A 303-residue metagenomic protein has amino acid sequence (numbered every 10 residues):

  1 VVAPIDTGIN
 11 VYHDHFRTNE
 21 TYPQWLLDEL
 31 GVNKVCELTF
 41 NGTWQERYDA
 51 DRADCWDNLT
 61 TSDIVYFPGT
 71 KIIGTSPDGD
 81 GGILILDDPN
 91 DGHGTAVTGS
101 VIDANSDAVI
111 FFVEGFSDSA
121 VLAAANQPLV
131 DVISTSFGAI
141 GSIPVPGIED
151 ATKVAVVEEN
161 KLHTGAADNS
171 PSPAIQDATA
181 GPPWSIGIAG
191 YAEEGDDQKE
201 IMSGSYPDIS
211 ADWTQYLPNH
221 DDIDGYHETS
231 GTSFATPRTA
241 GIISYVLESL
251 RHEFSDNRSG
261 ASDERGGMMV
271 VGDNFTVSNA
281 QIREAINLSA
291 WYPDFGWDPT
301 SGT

Functional and structural regions predicted by a protein language model:
V1-S100, A108, A123-L129, D294-T300: Active-site core segment of subtilase-fold serine proteases
V2-D6, I110, I188, I209-S210: A structural motif
G8-I9, R17-E20, V101-N105, S134-F137 (+9 more regions): Sec/Tat-exported extracytoplasmic proteins
Y66, G74, F112-E114, G165 (+3 more regions): Structural signal for conserved beta-strand scaffold positions within catalytic alpha/beta enzyme cores
L84-A96, A104-W184, G195-D197, D222-R238: Substrate-binding/access-modulating region of protease and related hydrolase catalytic domains
T95, G99, T236-S244, A280: A structural signal for well-ordered alpha-helical segments within the folded catalytic domains of diverse enzymes
A125, D131-S134, E248-T303: C-terminal subdomain of the subtilisin-like protease fold in secreted/lumenal serine endopeptidases
D177-E253: Extracellular S/T/G-rich loop segment that most often corresponds to the catalytic His/Ser-adjacent loop
